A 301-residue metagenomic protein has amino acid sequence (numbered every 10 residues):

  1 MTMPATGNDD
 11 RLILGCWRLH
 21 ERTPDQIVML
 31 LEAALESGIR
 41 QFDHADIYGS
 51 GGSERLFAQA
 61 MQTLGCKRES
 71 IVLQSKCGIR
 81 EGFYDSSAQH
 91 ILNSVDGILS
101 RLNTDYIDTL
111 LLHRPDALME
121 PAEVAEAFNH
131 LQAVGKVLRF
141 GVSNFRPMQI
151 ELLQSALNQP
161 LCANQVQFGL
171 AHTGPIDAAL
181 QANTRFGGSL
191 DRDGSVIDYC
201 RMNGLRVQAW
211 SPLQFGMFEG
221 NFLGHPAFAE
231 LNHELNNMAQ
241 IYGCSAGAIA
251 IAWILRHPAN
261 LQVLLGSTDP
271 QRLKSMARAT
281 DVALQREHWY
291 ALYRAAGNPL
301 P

Functional and structural regions predicted by a protein language model:
M1-I71, A133, Q214-G216: N-terminal binding-site loop/beta-alpha segment at the start of enzyme catalytic domains that lines or forms
D10-G15, F42-H44, I71-S75, L110-L112 (+4 more regions): Hydrophobic faces of well-ordered beta-strands that scaffold small-molecule active sites in alpha/beta enzyme cores
G15-D25, C77-Q89, L118: Active-site mouth loops of central-metabolism enzymes
R22-A34, S86-L102, M148-E151: Short, acidic/polar
I39, T104-I107, V137, L161: A structural motif
L99-E120: Active-site groove signature of glycoside hydrolases
M119-P301: Beta/alpha (TIM)-barrel catalytic core signal, keyed to glycine-rich beta->alpha loops juxtaposed to Asp/Glu that bind
